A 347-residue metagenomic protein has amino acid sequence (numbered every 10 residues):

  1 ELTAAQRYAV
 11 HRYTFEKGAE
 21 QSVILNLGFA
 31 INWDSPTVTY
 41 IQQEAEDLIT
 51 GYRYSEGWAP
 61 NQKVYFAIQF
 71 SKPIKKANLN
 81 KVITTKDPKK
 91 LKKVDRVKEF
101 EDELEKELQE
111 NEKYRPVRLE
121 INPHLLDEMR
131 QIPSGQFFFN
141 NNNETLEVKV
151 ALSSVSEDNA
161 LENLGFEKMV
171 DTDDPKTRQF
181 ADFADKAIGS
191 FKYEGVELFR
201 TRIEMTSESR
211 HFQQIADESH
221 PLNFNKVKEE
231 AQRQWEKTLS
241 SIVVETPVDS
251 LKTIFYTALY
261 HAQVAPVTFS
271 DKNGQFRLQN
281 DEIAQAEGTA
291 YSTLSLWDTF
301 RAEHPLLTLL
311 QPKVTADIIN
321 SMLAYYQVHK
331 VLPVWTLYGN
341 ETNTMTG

Functional and structural regions predicted by a protein language model:
E1-Y291, A324: Beta-sandwich/jelly-roll carbohydrate-recognition scaffolds of carbohydrate-active enzymes
S292-G347: Aromatic-rich carbohydrate-recognition surfaces in CAZymes
